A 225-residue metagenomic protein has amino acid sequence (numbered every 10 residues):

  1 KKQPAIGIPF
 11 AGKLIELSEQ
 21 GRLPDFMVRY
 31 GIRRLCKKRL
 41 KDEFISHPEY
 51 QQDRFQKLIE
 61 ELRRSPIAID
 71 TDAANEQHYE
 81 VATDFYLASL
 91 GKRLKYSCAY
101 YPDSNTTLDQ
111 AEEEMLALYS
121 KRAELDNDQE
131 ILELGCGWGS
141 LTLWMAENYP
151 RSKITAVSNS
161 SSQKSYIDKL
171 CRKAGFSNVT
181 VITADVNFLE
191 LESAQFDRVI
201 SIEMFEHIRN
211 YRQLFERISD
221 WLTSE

Functional and structural regions predicted by a protein language model:
K38-R122, D126: Conserved Class I S-adenosyl-L-methionine-dependent methyltransferase catalytic core
D128-G137: Conserved class I S-adenosyl-L-methionine
W138-P150: Conserved SAM-binding loop of SAM-dependent methyltransferases across substrates and taxa, primarily the Class I
K153-S158: Conserved SAM-binding motif I beta-strand of class I
I167-D168: Conserved SAM-binding loop
K173-F188: Conserved SAM-binding strand-loop segment of SAM-dependent methyltransferases
F188-V199: A short acidic, Gly/Pro-enriched loop at the edge of an enzyme's catalytic core that lines a small-molecule cofactor
R212-E225: A short glycine-rich, Lys/Arg-flanked "PGG" loop and its adjoining helix->strand segment in the class I
